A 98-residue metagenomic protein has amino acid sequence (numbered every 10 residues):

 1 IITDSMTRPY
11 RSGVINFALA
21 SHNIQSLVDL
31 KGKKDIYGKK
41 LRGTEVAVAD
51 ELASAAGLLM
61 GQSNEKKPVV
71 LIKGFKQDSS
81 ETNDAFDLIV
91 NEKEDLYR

Functional and structural regions predicted by a protein language model:
I2-R98: A structural signal for small-residue-enriched, beta-sheet-centric alpha/beta enzyme cores and oligomeric scaffold folds
